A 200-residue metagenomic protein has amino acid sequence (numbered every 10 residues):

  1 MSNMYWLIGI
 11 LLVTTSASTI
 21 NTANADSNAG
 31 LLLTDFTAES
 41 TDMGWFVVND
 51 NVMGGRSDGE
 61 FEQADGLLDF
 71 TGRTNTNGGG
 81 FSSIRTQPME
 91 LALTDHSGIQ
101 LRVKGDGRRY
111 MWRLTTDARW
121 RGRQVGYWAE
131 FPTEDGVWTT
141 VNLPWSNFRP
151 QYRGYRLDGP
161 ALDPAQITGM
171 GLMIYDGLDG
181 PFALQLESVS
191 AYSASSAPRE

Functional and structural regions predicted by a protein language model:
M1-I8: Bacterial N-terminal signal peptides that target proteins for export
I8-I10, G66-L67: Short beta-strand/loop turn elements enriched in aromatics
L11-L12, A23: Cleavable N-terminal signal peptides
S18-E200: Beta-rich carbohydrate-recognition modules and glycan-binding surfaces
